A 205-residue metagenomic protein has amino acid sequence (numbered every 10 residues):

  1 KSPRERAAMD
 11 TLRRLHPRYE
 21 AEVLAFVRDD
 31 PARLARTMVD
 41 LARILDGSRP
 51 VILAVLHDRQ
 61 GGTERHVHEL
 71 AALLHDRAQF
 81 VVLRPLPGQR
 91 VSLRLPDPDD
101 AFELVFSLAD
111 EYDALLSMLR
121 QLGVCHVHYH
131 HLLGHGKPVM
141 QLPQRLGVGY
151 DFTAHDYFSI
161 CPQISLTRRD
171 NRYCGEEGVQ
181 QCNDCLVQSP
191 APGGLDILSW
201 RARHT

Functional and structural regions predicted by a protein language model:
S2-V51, A72, D76, G193 (+1 more regions): C-terminal, non-catalytic tails of nucleotide-sugar-dependent glycosyltransferases
V39-P96, L146: N-terminal subdomain of nucleotide-sugar transferases
D58-R59, E111, L132-H135: Short beta->alpha connector loops
G61-G62, Q89-L93, H135-P138, F158-R169: Short catalytic/ligand-binding loop motif for oxyanion handling, primarily in non-cytosolic enzymes, centered on
V91-L116, Y129, S189-S199: A short, charged, and often flexible helix/loop element on the N-terminal side of the glycosyltransferase catalytic
D97, D156-R203: Acceptor-binding helix/loop patch of EC 2.4 sugar-transfer enzymes, predominantly nucleotide-sugar-dependent
D100, C125-H130, G147, I164-R168: Carbohydrate transferase catalytic cores enriched for Leloir-type hexosyltransferases
M118-H135, V148-T153: Short N-terminal targeting/anchoring amphipathic segment
